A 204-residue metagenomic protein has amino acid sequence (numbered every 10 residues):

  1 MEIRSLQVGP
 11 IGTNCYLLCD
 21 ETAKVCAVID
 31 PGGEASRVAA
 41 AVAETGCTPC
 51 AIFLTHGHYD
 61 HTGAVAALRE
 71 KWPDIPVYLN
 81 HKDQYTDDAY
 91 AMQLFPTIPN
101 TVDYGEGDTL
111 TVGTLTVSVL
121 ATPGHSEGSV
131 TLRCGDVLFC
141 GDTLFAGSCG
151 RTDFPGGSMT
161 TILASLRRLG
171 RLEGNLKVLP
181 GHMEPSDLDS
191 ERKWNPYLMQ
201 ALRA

Functional and structural regions predicted by a protein language model:
M1, D108, G113-S118: Short beta-strand or tight-loop elements that sit immediately N-terminal to catalytic metal-binding acidic residues
M1-T45, T131-G141: Conserved beta-strand hairpin/beta-sheet module of binuclear metal-dependent hydrolase folds, prominently
L6-V8, W72, T101, A121-P123: Short Gly/Pro-enriched turn/cap motifs at secondary-structure boundaries
A23, G33, Y59, D83 (+4 more regions): Short, glycine/acidic-enriched loop or turn micro-motifs at the edges of active sites
V28-I29, C50-G57, V77-N80, A121-G124 (+2 more regions): Active-site neighborhood of phospho(di)ester-bond hydrolases with catalytic His/Asp-centered motifs
G33-T111, K193-Q200: Active-site HxH/HxHxD metal-binding segment of metal-dependent hydrolases
D88-L94, T116-A121, S126-A204: Metallo-beta-lactamase
